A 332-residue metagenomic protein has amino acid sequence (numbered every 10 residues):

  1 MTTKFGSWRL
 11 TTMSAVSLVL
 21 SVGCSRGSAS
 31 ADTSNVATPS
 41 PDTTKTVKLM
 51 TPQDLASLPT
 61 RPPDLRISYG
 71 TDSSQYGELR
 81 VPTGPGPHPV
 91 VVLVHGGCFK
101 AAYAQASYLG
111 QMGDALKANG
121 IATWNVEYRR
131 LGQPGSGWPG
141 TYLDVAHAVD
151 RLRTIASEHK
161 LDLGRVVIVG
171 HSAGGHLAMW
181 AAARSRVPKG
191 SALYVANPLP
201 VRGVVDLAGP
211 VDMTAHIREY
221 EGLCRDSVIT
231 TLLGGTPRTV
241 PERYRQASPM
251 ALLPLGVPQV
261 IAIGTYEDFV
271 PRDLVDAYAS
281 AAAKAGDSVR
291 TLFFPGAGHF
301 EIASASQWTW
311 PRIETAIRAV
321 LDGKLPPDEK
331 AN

Functional and structural regions predicted by a protein language model:
P39-P85: N-terminal cap/lid segment of alpha/beta-hydrolase-fold proteins
T51-P62, D72, A215-A251: Mobile cap/lid helix-loop segments that gate and shape the active-site cleft of serine hydrolases
Q105-W124: Short amphipathic alpha-helix adjacent to the substrate-entry channel of hydrolases
S136-A156: Alpha/beta-hydrolase active-site loop
D150-R218: Primarily recognizes the serine-hydrolase "nucleophile elbow" in alpha/beta-hydrolase and SGNH/GDSL folds
I261-I263: Short beta-strand/loop motif that positions the catalytic acidic residue of the alpha/beta-hydrolase fold
D268-D276: Conserved alpha/beta-hydrolase "acid-adjacent" motif
A297-Q307: Catalytic histidine-centered segment of alpha/beta-hydrolase-like enzymes
